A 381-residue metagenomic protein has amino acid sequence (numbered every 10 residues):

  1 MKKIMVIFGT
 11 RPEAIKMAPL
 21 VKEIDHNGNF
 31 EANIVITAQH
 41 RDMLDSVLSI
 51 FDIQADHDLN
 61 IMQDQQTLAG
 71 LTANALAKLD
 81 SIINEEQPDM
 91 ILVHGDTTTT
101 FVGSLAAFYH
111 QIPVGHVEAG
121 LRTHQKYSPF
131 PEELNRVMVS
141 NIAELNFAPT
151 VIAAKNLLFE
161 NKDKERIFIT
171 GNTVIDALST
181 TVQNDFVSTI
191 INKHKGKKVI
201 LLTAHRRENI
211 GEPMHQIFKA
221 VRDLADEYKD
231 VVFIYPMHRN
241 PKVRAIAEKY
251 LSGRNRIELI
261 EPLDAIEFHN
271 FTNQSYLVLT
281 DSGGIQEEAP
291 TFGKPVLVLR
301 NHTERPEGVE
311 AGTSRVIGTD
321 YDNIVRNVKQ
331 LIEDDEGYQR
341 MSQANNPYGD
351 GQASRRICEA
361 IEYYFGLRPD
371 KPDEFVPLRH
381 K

Functional and structural regions predicted by a protein language model:
M1-V231, Y235, P241-K381: Nucleotide-activated sugar donor-binding and catalytic core shared by glycosyltransferases and related lipid-linked
